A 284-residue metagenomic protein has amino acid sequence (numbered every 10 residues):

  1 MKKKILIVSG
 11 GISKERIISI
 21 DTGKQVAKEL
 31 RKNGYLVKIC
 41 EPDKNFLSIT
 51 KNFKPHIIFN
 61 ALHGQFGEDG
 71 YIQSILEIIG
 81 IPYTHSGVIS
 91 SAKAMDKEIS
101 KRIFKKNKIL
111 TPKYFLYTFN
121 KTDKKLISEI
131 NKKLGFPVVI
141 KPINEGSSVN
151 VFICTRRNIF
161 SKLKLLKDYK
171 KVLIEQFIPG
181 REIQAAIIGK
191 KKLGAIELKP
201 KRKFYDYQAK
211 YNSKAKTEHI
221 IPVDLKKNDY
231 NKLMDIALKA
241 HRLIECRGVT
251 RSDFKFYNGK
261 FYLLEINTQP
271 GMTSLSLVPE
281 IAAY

Functional and structural regions predicted by a protein language model:
M1-I89, K93-M95, I99, T118-L126: ATP-binding N-terminal substructure of ATP-dependent carboxylate-amine bond-forming enzymes
M1-S9, V37, N52, K93-R181: Active-site nucleotide/adenylate-binding loops and adjacent lid/helix of ATP-dependent enzymes
T22, L233-I236: Hydrophobic alpha-helical membrane-association signature
R31, E77, K105, K132-L134 (+1 more regions): Anion (oxyanion) recognition and catalysis
T155-K232, K255-Y262: Phosphate-binding site of ATP-dependent enzymes
Q176, A185, H241-S274, A282: Conserved metal-phosphate-binding beta-hairpin within the catalytic cores of diverse ATP-dependent phosphoryl-transfer
K203-Y207, M272-I281: A short, polar/charged loop-to-alpha-helix boundary motif
